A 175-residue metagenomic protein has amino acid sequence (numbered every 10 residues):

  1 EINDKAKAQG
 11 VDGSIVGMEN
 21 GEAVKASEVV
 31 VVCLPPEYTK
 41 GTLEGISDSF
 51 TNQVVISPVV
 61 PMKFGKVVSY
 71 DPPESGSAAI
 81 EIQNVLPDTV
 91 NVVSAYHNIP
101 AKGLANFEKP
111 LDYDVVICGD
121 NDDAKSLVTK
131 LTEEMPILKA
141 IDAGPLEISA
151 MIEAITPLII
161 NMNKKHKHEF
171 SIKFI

Functional and structural regions predicted by a protein language model:
E1-V29, L34-G41, G45-S49: Conserved N-terminal Rossmann-fold NAD(P) cofactor-binding segment
G17, N91-A95, A140-A143: General beta-strand structural signal in soluble alpha/beta enzymes
V31-P35, I56-S57, S94: Redox-cofactor binding/interface segments in oxidoreductases and associated redox assembly factors
P35-Y38, N98-I99, N121-D123: Short beta->alpha connector loops
I46-N52, V85-P87: Short, conserved loop/helix-junction motifs that constitute active-site signature segments in enzyme catalytic cores
V59-F107: Rossmann-fold NAD(P)-binding glycine/threonine-rich loop
Y113-I175: Active-site-lining helix/loop region of Rossmann-like oxidoreductase modules
